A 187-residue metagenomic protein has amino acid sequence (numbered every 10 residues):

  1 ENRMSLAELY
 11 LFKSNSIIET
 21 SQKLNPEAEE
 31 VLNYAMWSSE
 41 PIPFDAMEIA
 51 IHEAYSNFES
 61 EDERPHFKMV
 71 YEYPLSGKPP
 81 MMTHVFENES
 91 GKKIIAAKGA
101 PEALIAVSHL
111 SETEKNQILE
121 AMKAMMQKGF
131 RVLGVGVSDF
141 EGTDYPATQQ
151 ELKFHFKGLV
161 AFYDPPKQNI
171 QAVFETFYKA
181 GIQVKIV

Functional and structural regions predicted by a protein language model:
E1-F156, F162, Q171-I186: Cytosolic catalytic regions of ATP/NTP-dependent phosphoryl-transfer enzymes
K167: Conserved, non-catalytic sequence blocks in retroelement Pol enzymes and Pol-derived host proteins
